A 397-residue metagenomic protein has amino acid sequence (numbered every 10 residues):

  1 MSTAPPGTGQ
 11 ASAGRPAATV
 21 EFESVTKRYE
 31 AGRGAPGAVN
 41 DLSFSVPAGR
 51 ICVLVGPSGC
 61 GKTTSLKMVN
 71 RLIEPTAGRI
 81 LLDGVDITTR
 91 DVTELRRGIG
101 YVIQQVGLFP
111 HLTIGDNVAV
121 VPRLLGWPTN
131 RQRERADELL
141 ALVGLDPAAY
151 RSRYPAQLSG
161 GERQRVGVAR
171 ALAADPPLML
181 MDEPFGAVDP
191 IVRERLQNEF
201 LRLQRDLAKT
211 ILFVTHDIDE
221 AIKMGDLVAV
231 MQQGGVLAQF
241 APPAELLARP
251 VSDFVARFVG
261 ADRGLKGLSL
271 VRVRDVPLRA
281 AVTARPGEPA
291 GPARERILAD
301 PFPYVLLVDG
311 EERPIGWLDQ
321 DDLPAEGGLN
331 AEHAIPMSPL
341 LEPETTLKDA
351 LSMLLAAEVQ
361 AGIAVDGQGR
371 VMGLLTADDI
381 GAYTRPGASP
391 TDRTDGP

Functional and structural regions predicted by a protein language model:
N70: Helix-to-loop junction immediately C-terminal to a conserved catalytic motif
D86-G100, L124: ABC ATPase NBD coupling module
G115-R123, R133, D137: Short helical segment in ABC ATPase nucleotide-binding domains corresponding to the A-loop/adjacent helical element
N130-A149: Conserved ABC ATPase "signature" region
R153-L158, E162: Conserved ABC ATPase signature
A173-P177: A short, proline-enriched helix->beta-strand linker immediately N-terminal to the Walker B motif in ABC-type P-loop
V282-F302, L307-E311, G327, P339-V371 (+1 more regions): The conserved cystathionine-beta-synthase
